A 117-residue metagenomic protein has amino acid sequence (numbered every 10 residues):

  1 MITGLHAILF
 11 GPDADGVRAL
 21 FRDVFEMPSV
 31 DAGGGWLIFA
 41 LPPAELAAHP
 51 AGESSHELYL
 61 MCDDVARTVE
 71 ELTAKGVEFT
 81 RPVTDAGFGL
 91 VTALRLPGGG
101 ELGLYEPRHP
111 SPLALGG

Functional and structural regions predicted by a protein language model:
M1-R18, E45, H56-L58, R108-G117: N-terminal beta-strand motif that seeds the catalytic metal site of vicinal oxygen chelate
L5, G34, G89-V91: Short loop/turn microsegments at loop-to-beta-strand junctions
L9, T73-G117: Vicinal oxygen chelate
P12-A14, D63-A66: Helix N-cap motif at beta-to-alpha junctions
V17-R22, L72, G99: Conserved active-site tyrosine of GNAT-family acetyltransferases
E26-L60, L94, E101-R108: Conserved short beta-strand elements that form part of the metal-binding/catalytic scaffold of enzyme active sites
